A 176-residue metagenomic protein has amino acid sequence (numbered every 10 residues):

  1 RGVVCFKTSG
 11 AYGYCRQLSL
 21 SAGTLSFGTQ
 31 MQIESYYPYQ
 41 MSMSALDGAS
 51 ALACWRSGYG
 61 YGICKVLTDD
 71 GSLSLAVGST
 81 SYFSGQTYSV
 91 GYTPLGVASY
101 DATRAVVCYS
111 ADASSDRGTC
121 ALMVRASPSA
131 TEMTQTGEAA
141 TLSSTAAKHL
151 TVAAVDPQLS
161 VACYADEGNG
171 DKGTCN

Functional and structural regions predicted by a protein language model:
R1-N176: Extracellular, repeat-based ectodomains that mediate carbohydrate processing or recognition
